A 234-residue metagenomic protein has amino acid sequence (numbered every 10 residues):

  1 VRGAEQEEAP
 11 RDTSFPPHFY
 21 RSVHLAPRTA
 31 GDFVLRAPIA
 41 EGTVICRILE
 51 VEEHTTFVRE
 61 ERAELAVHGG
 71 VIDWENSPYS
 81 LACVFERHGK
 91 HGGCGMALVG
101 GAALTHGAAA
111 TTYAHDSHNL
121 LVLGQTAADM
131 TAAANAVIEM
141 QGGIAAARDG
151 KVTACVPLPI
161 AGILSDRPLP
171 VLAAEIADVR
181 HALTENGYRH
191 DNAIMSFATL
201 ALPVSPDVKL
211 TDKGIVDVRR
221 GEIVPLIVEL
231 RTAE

Functional and structural regions predicted by a protein language model:
V1-E234: Active-site microenvironment of metallo-dependent hydrolases
